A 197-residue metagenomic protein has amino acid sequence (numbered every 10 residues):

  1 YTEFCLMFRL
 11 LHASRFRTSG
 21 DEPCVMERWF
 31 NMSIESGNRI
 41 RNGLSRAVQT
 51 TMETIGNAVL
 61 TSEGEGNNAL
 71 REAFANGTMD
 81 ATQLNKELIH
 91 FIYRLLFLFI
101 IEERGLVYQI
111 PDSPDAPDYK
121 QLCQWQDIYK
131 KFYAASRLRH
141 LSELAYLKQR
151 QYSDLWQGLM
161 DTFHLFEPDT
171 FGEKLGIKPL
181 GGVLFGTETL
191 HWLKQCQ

Functional and structural regions predicted by a protein language model:
Y1-Q197: Preference for the N-terminal adenyl/adenosyl cofactor-binding alpha/beta module
